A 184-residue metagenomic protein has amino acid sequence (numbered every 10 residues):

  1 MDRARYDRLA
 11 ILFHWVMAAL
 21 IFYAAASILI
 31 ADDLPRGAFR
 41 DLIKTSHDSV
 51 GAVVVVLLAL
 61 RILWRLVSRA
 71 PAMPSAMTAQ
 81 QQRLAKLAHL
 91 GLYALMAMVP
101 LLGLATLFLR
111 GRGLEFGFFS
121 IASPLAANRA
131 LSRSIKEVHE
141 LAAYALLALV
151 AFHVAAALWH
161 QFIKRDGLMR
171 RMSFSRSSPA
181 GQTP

Functional and structural regions predicted by a protein language model:
M1-P184: Membrane-embedded alpha-helical bundles that constitute the cytochrome b-like, heme-associated redox core of multi-pass
